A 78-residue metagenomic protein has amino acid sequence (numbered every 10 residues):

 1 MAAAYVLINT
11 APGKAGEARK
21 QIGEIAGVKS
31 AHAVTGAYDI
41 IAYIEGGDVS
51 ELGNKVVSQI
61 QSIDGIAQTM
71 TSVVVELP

Functional and structural regions predicted by a protein language model:
M1-P78: A compositional/biophysical signature of low hydrophobicity enriched in polar/charged and small residues
